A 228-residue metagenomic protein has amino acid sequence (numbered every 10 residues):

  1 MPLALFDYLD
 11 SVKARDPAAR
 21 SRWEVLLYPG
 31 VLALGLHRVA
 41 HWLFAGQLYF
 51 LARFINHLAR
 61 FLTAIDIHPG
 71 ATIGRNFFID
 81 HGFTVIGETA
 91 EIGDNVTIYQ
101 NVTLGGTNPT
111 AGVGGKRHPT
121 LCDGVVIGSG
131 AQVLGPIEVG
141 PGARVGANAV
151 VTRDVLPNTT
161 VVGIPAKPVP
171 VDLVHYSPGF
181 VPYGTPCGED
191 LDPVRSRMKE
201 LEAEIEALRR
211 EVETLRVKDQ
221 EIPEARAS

Functional and structural regions predicted by a protein language model:
M1-A59, Y176-S228: Terminal amphipathic alpha-helical/low-complexity segments used for targeting or macromolecular assembly
W23, H57-L58, E91, G114 (+1 more regions): Residue-level signal for alpha-helical context at structural boundaries
G35, V151, P168: Short phosphate-engaging motifs
T63, H68-P69, G74-R75, D80-G82 (+11 more regions): Left-handed beta-helix
N108-A111: Flexible beta-alpha connector loops of hexameric P-loop NTPases
T159-V181: Conserved beta-strand-loop-alpha-helix hinge in the C-terminal portion of ABC ATPase nucleotide-binding domains
